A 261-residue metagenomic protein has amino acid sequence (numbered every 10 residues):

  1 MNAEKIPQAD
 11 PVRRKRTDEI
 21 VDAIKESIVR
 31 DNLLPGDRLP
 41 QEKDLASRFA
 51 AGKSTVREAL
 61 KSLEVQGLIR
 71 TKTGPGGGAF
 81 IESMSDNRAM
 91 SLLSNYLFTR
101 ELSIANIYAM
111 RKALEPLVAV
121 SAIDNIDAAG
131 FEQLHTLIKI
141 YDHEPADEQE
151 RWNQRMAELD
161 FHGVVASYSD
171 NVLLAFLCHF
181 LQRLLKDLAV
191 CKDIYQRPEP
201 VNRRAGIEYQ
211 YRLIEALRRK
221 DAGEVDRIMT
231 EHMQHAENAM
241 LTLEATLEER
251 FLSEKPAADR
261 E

Functional and structural regions predicted by a protein language model:
M1-L114, V120, D124, E248-R250 (+2 more regions): Short linear motifs at protein or domain termini
D18, F131, R204-I207: Non-membrane alpha-helical structural segments and their capping/turn regions in soluble enzymes
E64, L102, D160-F161, E208: Short, conserved clusters of charged catalytic residues that mark active-site and nucleotide-handling motifs
I107-C191, Y209-E215, E224-A239: Conserved amphipathic alpha-helical segments that form helical-bundle/coiled-coil interaction surfaces
E150, V201-N202: Short coil/turn linker motifs that delimit alpha-helical repeat modules in TPR/alpha-solenoid proteins
K192-Q196: Extended hydrophobic/aromatic segments used for targeting, binding, or gating
N202-Y211, D226-E261: C-terminal-biased regions
